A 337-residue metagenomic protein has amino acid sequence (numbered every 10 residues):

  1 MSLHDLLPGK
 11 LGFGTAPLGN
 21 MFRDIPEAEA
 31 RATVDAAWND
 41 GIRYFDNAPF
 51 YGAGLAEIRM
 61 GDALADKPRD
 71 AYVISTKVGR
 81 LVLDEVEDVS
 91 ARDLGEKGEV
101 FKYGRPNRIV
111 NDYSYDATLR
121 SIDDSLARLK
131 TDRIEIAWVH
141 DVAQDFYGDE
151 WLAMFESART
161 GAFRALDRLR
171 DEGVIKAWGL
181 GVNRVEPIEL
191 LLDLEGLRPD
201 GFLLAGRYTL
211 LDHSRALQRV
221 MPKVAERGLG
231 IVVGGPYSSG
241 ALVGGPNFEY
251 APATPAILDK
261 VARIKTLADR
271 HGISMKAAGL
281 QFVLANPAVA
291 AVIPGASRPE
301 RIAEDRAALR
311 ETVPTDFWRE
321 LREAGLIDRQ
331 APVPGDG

Functional and structural regions predicted by a protein language model:
M1-D5, E57-V73, T118-R133, L217-G230: Short amphipathic alpha-helices and their capping/turn segments at secondary-structure boundaries
M1-R92: N-terminal binding-site loop/beta-alpha segment at the start of enzyme catalytic domains that lines or forms
L7-L11, G41-R43, P68-Y72, T131-E135 (+4 more regions): Short, well-ordered coil/turn segments that N-cap beta-strands
F13, A30, F45, M60 (+8 more regions): Conserved, mostly hydrophobic/aromatic
A16-A28, Y103-L119, E150-M154: Active-site mouth loops of central-metabolism enzymes
D24-A37, S114-R128, R184-L192: Short, acidic/polar
E29, V139-G337: Beta/alpha (TIM)-barrel catalytic core signal, keyed to glycine-rich beta->alpha loops juxtaposed to Asp/Glu that bind
E87-E135: Active-site gating/metal-coordination segments in enzymes
